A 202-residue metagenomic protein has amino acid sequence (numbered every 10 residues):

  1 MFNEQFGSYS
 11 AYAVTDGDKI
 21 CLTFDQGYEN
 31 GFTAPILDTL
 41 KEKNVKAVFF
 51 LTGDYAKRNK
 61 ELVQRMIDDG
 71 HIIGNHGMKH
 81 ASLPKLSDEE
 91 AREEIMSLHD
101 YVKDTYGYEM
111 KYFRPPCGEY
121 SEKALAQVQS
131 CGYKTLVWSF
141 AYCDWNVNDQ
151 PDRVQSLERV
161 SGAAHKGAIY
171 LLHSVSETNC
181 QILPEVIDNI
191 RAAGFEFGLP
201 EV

Functional and structural regions predicted by a protein language model:
M1-T23, E29-N44, R58-Q64, Q155 (+1 more regions): N-terminal pre-catalytic segment of deacetylase/amide-hydrolase enzymes
G17-K19, K43-V48, D68-I72, Y108-K111 (+3 more regions): Loop/turn elements at helix/coil->beta-strand transitions in domains of secreted/extracellular proteins
F24-G27, D54-Y55, G77, S174: Active-site metal-binding loops of divalent metal-dependent hydrolases
D25, L40, I73-H76, L98 (+4 more regions): Conserved, mostly hydrophobic/aromatic
N30-P35, A81-E109, E119-K166, N179-I182: Alpha-helical scaffold elements lining the catalytic groove of polysaccharide deacetylases
I36-N44, A56-H76, V128-S130, R159-A163: Acidic (Asp/Glu)-rich catalytic clusters
L51-Y55, K79, S139-D144, V202: Short, acidic/turn-prone active-site loops that include or flank metal/cofactor- and phosphate-binding residues
Y55, E61-D100: Substrate-binding cleft of extracellular glycoside hydrolase catalytic domains
